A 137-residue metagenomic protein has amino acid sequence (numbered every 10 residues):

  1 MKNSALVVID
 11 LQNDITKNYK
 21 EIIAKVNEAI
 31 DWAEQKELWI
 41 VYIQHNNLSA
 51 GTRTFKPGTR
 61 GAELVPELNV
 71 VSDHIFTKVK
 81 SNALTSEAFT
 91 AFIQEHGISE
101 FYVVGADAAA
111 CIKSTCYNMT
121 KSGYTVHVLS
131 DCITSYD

Functional and structural regions predicted by a protein language model:
M1-A5, E28-K36, R53-D137: Active-site-adjacent betaalpha module
L11, H45-N47, D131: Active-site loop/turn elements of alpha/beta-hydrolase fold enzymes, especially the short glycine-/histidine-rich
Q12-N18: Short acidic, Gly/Ser-rich segments with clustered Asp/Glu that frequently serve as metal-coordination loops in enzyme
T16, A50, D137: Conserved protein kinase catalytic core
Y19-A33, E37-H45: A short alpha/beta connector and helix-capping loop motif
H45, A50, T59: Glycine-rich, small/polar surface segments that engage phosphate groups of diverse ligands
